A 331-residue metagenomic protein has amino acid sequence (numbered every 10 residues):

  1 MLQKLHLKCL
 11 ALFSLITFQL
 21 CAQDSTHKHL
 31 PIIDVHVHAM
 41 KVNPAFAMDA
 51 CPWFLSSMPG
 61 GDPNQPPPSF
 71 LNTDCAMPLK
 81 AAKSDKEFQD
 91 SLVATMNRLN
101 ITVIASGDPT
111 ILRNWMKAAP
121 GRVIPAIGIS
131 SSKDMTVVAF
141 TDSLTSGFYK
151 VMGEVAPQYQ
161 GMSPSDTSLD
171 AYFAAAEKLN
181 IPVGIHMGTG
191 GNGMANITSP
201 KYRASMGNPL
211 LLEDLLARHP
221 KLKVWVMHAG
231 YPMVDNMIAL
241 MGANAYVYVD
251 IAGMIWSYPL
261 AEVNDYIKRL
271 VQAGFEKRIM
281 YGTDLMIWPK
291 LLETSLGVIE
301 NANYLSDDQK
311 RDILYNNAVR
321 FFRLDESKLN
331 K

Functional and structural regions predicted by a protein language model:
L2-L5, Q23-V35, M40-L79, Q89-A94 (+2 more regions): Mid-to-C-terminal alpha-helical segments outside catalytic/metal-binding sites
T17-Q19: N-terminal signal peptide c-region/cleavage motif recognized by signal peptidases
D24-S25, D108-M194, K201-R203: Active-site gating/metal-coordination segments in enzymes
V35-H38, S106-D108, G128-S130, E154-Q158 (+4 more regions): Active-site-proximal beta-strand/loop segments in catalytic clefts of secreted hydrolases
H36, M96, P125, M152 (+6 more regions): Divalent metal-coordination and catalytic microenvironments
M40-V42, T110-N114, S132-M135, Y159-Q160 (+4 more regions): Active-site environment of divalent metal-dependent phosphoester hydrolases
P63-F140: A metal-dependent hydrolase metal-coordination microenvironment
K150-V151, S165-M280: Catalytic pocket-lining loop regions of alpha/beta-barrel enzymes, especially the amidohydrolase/enolase/GH5 lineages
